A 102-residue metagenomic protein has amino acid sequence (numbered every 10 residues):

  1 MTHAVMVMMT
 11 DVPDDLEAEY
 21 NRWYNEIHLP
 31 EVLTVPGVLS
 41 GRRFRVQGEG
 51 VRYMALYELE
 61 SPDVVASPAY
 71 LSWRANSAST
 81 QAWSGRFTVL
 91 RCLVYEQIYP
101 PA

Functional and structural regions predicted by a protein language model:
M1-A102: Macromolecular interaction modules
